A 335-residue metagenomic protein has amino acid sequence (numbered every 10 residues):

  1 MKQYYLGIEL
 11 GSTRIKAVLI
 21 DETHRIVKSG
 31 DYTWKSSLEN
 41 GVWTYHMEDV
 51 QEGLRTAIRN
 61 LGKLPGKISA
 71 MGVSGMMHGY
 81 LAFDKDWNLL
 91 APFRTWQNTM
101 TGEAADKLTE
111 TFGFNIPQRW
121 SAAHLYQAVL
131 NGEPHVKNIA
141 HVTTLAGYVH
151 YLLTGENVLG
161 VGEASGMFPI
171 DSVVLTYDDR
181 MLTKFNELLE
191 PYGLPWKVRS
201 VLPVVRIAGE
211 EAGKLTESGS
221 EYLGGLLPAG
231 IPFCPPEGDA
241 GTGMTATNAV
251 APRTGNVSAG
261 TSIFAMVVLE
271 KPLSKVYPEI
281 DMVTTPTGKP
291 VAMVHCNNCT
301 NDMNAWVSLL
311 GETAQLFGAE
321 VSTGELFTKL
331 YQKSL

Functional and structural regions predicted by a protein language model:
M1-P92, D106-E110, N138, R199 (+1 more regions): N-terminal glycine/serine-rich phosphate-binding loop of ATP-dependent small-molecule kinases, especially carbohydrate
L6-G7, D106-R119, Y126-L159, F168-K184 (+2 more regions): Active-site core segments that coordinate phosphate-bearing ligands/cofactors across diverse enzyme families
G11-R14, K67-S69, S74-M76, S121 (+5 more regions): Short, basic and Ser/Thr-rich N-terminal targeting/leader segments
H24, M71, N98, A128 (+1 more regions): Residue-level signal for inorganic ion chemistry
Y32-T33, W96, N297: A generic structural motif
R59-W96, N115-Q118, H150-D171, L202-L215: Short beta-strand-loop/turn "lid" adjacent to the catalytic site in phosphate-handling enzymes
W196, V201, V205-R206, G219-Y222: Helix-loop-helix hairpins and the membrane-proximal interhelical loops of multi-pass alpha-helical transport proteins
